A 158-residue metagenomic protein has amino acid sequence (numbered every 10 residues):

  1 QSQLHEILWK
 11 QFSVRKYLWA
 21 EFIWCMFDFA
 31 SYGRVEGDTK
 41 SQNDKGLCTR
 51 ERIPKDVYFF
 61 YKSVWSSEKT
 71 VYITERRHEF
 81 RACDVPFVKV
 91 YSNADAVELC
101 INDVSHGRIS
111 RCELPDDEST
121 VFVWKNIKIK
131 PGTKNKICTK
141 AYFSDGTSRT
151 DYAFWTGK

Functional and structural regions predicted by a protein language model:
Q1-K136, K140-G146: Extended substrate-binding grooves/exosites of carbohydrate-active enzymes
C112-L114, W155-K158: A short, sequence-level motif marking secondary-structure junctions
D145-G157: Edge beta-strands of extracellular beta-sandwich domains
